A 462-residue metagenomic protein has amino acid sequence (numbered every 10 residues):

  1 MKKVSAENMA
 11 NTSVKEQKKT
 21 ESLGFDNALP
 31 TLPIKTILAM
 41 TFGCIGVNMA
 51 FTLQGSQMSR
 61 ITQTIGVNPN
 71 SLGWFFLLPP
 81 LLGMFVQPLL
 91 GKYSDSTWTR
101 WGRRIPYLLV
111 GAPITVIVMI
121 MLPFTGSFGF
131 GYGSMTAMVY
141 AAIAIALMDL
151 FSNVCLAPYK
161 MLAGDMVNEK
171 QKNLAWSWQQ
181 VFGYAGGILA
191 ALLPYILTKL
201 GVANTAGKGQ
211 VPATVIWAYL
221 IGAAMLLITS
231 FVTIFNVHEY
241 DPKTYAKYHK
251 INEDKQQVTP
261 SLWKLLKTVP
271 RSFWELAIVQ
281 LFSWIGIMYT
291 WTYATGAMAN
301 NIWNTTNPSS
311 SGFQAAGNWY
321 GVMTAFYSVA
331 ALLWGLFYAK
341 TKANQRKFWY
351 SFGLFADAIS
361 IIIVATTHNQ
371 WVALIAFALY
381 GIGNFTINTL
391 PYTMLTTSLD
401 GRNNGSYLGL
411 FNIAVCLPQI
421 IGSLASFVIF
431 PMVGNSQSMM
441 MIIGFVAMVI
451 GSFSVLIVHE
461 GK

Functional and structural regions predicted by a protein language model:
M1-T31, G126, G131-A146, V154-K160 (+2 more regions): Intracellular loop-helix junctions on the cytosolic face of multi-pass helical membrane proteins
E21-L82, E275-V279, S283-N307: Helix-loop boundary and gating motifs at the non-cytosolic
P69-N70, E169-Q179, G317, L399-F411: Loop-to-transmembrane helix entry/capping segments in MFS-fold secondary transporters and related SLC/MFSD carriers
F85-W101, L333-R346, F430: Helix-to-loop junctions at the C-terminal end of transmembrane segments in multipass secondary transporters
L109-S134, A356-H368: C-terminal ends and interior cores of transmembrane alpha-helices in multi-pass membrane transporters/permeases
V154-V167, T386-D400: Intracellular juxtamembrane helix-capping segments at the cytosolic ends of symmetry-related transmembrane helices
K347-L390: C-terminal transmembrane helical hairpin of 12-TM major facilitator-type secondary transporters
R402-V433: A late C-terminal transmembrane helix in Major Facilitator Superfamily
